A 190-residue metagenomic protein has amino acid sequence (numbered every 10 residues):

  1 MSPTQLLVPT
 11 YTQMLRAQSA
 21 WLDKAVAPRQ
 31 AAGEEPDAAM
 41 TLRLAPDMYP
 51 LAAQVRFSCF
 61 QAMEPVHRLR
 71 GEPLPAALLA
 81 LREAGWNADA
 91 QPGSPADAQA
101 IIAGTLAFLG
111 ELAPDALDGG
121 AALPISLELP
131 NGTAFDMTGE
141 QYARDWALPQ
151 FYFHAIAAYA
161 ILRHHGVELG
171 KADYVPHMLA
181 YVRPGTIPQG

Functional and structural regions predicted by a protein language model:
M1, P75, A80, A84 (+2 more regions): Mature, function-bearing regions of proteins
P3, L7-L15: A conserved active-site cap/scaffold subdomain adjacent to cofactor or substrate pockets
T10, P46-L51, A143-Q150: Secondary-structure capping and boundary motifs in well-ordered enzyme cores
L15, S19-V26, M63-V66, A103-G110 (+1 more regions): Structural signal for well-ordered, non-membrane alpha-helices
K24, E35-A39, A90-D97: Aromatic-rich, lipid-facing transmembrane alpha helices and their immediate juxtamembrane interface loops in integral
R29-T41, G110-A143, V175: Acidic interhelical loop/turn segments
M48-R82: Conserved alpha-helical segments that form or flank metal/cofactor-binding pockets of metalloenzymes
E140-P188: C-terminal or internal capping secondary-structure element at the end of a domain, subdomain, or sheet
